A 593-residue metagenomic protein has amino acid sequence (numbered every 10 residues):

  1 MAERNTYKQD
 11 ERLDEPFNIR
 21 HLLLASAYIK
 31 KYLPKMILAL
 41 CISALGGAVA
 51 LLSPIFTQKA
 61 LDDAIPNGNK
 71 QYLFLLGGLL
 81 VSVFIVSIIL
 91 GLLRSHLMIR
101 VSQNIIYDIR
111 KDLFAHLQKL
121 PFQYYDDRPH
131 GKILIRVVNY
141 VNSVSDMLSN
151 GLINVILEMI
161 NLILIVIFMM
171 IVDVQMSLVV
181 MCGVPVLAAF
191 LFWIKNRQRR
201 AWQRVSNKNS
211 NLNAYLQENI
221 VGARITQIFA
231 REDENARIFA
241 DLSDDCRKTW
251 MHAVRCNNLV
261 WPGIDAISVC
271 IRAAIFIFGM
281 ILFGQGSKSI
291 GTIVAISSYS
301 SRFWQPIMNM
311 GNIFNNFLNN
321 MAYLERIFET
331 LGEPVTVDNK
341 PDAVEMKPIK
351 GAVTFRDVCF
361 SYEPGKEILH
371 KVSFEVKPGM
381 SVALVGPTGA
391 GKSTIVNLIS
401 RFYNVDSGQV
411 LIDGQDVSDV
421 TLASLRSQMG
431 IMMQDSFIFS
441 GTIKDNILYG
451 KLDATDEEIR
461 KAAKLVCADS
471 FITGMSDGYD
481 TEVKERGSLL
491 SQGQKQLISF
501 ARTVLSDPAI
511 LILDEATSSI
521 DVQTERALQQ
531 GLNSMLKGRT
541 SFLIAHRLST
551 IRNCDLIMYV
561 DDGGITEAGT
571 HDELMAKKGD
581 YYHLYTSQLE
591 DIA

Functional and structural regions predicted by a protein language model:
M1-A50, I65-L76, R94-M98, S102 (+10 more regions): Membrane-integrated ABC transporters
R4-L13, N67, Q103, K111-V141 (+6 more regions): Short intracellular "coupling" helices and adjacent cytoplasmic loop segments at the cytosolic face of multi-pass
H21, I29, R94, M98-S102 (+2 more regions): Juxtamembrane loop-to-helix connectors within ABC transporter transmembrane domains
S26, K31, F122-Q123, N139-L148 (+7 more regions): An intracellular "coupling" helix at the cytosolic face of ABC transporter transmembrane type-1 domains
K30, C41, V49, S53 (+5 more regions): Hydrophobic alpha-helical transmembrane segments of ABC transporter permease domains
K30, M36-L90, L97, M170-Q175 (+2 more regions): Transmembrane helix-loop-helix hairpins at lipid-water interfaces of multipass membrane proteins, especially the type-1
I65-L75, F168-C182, H252, C256-E325 (+1 more regions): Helix-loop-helix
N339-K340, M346-A593: ABC-type nucleotide-binding domain
